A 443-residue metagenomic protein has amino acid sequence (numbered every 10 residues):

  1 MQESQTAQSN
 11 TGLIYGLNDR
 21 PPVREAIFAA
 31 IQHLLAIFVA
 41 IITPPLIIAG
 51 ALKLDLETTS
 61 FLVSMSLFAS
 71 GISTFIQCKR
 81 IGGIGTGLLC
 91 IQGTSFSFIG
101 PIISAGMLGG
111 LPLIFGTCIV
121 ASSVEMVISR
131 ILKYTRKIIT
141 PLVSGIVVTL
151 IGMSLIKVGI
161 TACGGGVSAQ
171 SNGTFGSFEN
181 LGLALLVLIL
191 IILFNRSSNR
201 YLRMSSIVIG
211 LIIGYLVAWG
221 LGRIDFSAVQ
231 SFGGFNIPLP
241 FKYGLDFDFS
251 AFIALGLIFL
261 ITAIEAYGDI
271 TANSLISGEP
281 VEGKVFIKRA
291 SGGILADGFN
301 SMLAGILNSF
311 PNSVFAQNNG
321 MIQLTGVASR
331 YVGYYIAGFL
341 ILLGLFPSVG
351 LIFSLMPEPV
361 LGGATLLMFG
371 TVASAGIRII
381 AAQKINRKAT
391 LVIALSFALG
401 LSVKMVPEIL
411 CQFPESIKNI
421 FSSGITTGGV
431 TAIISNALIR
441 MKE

Functional and structural regions predicted by a protein language model:
M1-A29, S171-N172, A228-P240, L275-G292 (+1 more regions): Intrinsically disordered, low-complexity non-transmembrane regions of multi-pass membrane transporters
Q2-L89, S97-A105: N-terminal signal-anchor module of multipass membrane proteins
Q2-N10, I41-P45, A49, L186-S197 (+6 more regions): Juxtamembrane interface elements at the cytosolic ends of transmembrane helices in multi-pass membrane proteins
V23, A49-F68, I72-G85, L257-R330: Membrane-embedded helical hairpins/re-entrant loop segments and their flanking transmembrane helices within multi-pass
R24-A36, G176-L188, S205-S206, G220-L221 (+2 more regions): Hydrophobic, membrane-embedded alpha-helices of multi-pass small-molecule transporters
L46, G50-D55, S95-G109, Q323-T325 (+1 more regions): Membrane-interfacial helix-loop connectors
F61-L62, G83-F96, K137-I146, L202-V208 (+4 more regions): Short, non-helical or kinked segments that cap or interrupt transmembrane helices
A105-A228, Y335-E443: Membrane-embedded alpha-helical modules
